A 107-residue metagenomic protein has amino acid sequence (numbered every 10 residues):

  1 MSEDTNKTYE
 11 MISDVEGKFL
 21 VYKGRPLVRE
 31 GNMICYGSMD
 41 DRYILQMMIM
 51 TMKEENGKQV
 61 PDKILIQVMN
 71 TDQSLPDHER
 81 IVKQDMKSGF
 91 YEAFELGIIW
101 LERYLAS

Functional and structural regions predicted by a protein language model:
S2-D62: The feature represents the first ordered module of a protein
Y43, M50-M52, K63, R80-Q84 (+1 more regions): Generic preference for flexible, low-structure residues
D62-V68: Positively charged, aromatic-enriched nucleic acid-contacting surfaces
M69-S107: Short, compact, well-ordered microdomains
